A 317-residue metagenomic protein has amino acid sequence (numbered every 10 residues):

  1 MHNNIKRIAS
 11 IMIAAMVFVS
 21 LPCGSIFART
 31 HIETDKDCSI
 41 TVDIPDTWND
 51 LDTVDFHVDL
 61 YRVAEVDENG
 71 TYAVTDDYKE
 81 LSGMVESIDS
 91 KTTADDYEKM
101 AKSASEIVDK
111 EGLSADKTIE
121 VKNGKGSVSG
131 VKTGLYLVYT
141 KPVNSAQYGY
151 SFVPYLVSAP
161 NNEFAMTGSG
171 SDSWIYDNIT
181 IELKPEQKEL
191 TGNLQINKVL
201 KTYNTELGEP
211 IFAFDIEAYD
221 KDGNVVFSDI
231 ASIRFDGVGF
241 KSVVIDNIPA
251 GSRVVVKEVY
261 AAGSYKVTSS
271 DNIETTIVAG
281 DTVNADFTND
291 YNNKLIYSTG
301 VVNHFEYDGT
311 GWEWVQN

Functional and structural regions predicted by a protein language model:
M1-N317: Solvent-exposed loop/turn and edge beta-strand elements of beta-rich ligand-binding domains
